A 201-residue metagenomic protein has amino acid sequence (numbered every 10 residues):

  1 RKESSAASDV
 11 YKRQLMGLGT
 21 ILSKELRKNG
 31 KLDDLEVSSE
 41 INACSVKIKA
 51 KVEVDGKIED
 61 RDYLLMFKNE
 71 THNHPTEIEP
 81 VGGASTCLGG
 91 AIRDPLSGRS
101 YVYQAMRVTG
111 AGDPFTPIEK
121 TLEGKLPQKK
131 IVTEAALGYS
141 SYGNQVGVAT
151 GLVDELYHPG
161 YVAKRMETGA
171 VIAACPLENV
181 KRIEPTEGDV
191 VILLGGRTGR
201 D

Functional and structural regions predicted by a protein language model:
R1-A7, Y11: Single conserved hydrophobic/aromatic residue that forms the stacking wall/gate of nucleotide- or nucleobase-binding
D9-K31: Catalytic-core "active-site belt" of small-molecule-metabolizing enzymes, emphasizing His/Asp/Glu-rich regions
R27, K31, E40-D201: Mobile "lid/hinge" segments at catalytic clefts and subdomain interfaces of large enzymes
